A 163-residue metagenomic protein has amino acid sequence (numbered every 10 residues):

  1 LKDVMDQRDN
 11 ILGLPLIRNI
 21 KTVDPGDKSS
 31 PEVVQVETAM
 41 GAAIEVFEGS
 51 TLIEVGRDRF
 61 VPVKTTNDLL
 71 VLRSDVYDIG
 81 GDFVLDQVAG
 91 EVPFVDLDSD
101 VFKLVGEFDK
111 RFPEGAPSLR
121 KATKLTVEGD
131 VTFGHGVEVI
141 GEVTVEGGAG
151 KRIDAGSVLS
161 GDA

Functional and structural regions predicted by a protein language model:
L1-A163: Left-handed beta-helix
